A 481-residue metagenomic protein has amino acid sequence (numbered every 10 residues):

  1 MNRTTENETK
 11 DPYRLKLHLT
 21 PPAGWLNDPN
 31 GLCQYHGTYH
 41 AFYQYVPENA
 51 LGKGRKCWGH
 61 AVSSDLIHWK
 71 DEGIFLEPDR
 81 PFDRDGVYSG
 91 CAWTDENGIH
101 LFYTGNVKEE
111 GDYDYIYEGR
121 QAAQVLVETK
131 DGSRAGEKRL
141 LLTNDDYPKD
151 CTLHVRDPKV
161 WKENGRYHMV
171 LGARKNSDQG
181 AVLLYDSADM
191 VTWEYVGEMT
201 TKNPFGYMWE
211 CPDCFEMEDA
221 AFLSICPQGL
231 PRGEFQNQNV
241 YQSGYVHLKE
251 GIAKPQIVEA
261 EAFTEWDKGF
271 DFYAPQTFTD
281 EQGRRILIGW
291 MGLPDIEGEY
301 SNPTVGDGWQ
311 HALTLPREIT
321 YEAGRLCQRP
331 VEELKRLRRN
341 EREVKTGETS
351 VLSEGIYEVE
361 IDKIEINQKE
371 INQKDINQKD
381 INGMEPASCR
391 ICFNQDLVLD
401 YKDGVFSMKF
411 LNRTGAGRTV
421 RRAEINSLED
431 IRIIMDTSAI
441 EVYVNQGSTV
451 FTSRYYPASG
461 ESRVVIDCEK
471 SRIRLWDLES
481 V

Functional and structural regions predicted by a protein language model:
M1-D157, K162-F205, E218-K268, M291-E343 (+3 more regions): Beta-rich carbohydrate-recognition and catalytic domains
N2-T4, Y241-V481: Beta-rich accessory regions
